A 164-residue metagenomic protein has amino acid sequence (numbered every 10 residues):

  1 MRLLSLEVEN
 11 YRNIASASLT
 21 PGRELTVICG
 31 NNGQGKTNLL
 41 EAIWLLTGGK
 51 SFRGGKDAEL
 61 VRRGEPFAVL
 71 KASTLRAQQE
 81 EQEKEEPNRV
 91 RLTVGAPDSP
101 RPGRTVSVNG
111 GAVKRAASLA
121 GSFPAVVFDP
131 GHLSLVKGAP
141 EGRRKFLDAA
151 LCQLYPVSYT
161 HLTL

Functional and structural regions predicted by a protein language model:
M1-L45: Pre-Walker A-like glycine/lysine-rich segment at the N-terminus of P-loop NTPase domains
T47-G142, L147-L154: Nucleotide-state sensing region of NTPase/ATPase domains
T160-L164: Conserved small/polar residues in nucleotide/adenosyl-binding loops
